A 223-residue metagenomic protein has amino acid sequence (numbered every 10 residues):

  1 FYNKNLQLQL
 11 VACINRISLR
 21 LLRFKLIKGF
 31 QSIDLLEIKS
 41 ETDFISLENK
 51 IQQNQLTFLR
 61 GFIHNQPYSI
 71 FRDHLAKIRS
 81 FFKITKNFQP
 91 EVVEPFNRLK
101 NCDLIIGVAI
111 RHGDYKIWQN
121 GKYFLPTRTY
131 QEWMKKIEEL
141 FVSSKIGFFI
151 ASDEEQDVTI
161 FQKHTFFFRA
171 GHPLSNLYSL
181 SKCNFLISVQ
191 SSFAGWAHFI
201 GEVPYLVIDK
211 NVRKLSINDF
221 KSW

Functional and structural regions predicted by a protein language model:
F1-K145: Secretory-pathway luminal glycosyltransferase catalytic domains
M134, E138-L215, D219-W223: Donor-binding and catalytic core of enzymes assembling or modifying cell-surface/extracellular glycoconjugates
